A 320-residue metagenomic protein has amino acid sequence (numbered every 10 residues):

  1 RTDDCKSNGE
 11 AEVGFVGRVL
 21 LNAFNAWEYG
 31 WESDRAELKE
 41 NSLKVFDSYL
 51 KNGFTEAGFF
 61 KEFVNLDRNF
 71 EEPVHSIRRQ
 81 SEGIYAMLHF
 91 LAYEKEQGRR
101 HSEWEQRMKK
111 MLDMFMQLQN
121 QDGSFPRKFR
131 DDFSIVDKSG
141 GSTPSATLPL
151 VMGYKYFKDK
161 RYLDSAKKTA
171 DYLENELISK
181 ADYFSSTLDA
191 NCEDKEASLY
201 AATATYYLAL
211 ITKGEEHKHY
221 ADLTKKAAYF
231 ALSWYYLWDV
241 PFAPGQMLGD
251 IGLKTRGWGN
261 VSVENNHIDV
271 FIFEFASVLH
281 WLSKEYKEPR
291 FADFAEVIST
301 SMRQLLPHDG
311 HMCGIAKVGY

Functional and structural regions predicted by a protein language model:
R1-Y320: Glycan-recognition and catalytic cores of secretory/periplasmic carbohydrate-active enzymes
